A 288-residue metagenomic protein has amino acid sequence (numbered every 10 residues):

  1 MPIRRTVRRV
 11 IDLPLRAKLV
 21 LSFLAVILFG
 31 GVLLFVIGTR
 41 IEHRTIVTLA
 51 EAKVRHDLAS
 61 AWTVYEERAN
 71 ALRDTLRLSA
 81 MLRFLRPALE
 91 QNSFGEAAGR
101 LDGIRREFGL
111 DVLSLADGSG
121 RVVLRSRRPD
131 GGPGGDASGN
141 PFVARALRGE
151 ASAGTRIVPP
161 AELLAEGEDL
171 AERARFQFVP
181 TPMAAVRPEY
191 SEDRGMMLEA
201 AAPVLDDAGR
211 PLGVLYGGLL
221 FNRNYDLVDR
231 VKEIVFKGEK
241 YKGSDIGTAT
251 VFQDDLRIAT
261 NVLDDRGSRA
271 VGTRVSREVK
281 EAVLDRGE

Functional and structural regions predicted by a protein language model:
M1-D12: Short, Lys/Arg-rich, polar N-terminal cytosolic tail immediately upstream of the first transmembrane signal-anchor
L13-Q91, G95-E96, D102-D111, G118 (+3 more regions): Juxtamembrane extracytoplasmic/periplasmic/luminal helical "stalk" adjacent to the first N-terminal
Q91-R100, E107, R121, R125-E189 (+2 more regions): Extracytoplasmic/periplasmic sensor domains and loops in membrane signaling proteins
A116, L205-D206, F252, K280: Core beta-strand residues in small-molecule sensory/regulatory alpha/beta domains
D117-L124, A208, D254-R257: Short, glycine-anchored, charge-dense loop/turn motifs used at functional sites
F178, L198-G209, L219-L220: A short, hydrophobic, proline-anchored segment that marks a local hinge/packing element in signaling and regulatory
L212-L215: Short beta-strand edge/capping elements of PAS-family sensory modules
G217, T248-F252: Extended hydrophobic secondary-structure segments that form protein cores and membrane-embedded regions
